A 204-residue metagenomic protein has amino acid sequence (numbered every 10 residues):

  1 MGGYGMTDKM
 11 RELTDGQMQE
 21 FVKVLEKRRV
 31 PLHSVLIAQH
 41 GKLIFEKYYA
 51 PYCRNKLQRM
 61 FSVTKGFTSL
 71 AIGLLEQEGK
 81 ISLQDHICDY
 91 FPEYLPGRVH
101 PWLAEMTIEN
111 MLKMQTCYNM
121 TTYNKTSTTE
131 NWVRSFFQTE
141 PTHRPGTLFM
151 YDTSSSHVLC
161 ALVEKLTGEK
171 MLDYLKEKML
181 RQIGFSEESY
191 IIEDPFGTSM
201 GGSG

Functional and structural regions predicted by a protein language model:
M1-G5: Short, Lys/Arg-enriched N-terminal segments with co-localized hydrophobic residues within the first ~10-30 amino acids
T7-E26: Short, basic/aromatic recognition patches
V22-C53, L83: A short, well-structured edge-of-sheet supersecondary motif
G41, R59-Q84, M111, L159-V163: Active-site SXXK
K47-K56, F137-P145, D194-G197: Glycine/charged-rich beta-loop-alpha catalytic/anionic-binding loops adjacent to active sites
S62-V63, M150-T153: Catalytic nucleophile serine of serine hydrolases, specifically the conserved "nucleophile elbow" pentapeptide
E78-T116, Q138, T167-G204: Active-site helix/loop module of the DD-peptidase/beta-lactamase fold, centered on the serine-lysine SxxK catalytic
T128-G146, S155: Amphipathic alpha-helical interface segments
